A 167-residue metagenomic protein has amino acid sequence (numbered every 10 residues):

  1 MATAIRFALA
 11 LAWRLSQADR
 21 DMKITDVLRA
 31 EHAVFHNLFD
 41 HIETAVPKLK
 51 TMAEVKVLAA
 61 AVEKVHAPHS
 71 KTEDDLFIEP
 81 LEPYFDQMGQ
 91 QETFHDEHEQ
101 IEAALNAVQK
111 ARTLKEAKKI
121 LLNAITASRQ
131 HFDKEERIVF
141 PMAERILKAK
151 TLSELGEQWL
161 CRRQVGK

Functional and structural regions predicted by a protein language model:
A4-K167: Small-residue-biased structural context
